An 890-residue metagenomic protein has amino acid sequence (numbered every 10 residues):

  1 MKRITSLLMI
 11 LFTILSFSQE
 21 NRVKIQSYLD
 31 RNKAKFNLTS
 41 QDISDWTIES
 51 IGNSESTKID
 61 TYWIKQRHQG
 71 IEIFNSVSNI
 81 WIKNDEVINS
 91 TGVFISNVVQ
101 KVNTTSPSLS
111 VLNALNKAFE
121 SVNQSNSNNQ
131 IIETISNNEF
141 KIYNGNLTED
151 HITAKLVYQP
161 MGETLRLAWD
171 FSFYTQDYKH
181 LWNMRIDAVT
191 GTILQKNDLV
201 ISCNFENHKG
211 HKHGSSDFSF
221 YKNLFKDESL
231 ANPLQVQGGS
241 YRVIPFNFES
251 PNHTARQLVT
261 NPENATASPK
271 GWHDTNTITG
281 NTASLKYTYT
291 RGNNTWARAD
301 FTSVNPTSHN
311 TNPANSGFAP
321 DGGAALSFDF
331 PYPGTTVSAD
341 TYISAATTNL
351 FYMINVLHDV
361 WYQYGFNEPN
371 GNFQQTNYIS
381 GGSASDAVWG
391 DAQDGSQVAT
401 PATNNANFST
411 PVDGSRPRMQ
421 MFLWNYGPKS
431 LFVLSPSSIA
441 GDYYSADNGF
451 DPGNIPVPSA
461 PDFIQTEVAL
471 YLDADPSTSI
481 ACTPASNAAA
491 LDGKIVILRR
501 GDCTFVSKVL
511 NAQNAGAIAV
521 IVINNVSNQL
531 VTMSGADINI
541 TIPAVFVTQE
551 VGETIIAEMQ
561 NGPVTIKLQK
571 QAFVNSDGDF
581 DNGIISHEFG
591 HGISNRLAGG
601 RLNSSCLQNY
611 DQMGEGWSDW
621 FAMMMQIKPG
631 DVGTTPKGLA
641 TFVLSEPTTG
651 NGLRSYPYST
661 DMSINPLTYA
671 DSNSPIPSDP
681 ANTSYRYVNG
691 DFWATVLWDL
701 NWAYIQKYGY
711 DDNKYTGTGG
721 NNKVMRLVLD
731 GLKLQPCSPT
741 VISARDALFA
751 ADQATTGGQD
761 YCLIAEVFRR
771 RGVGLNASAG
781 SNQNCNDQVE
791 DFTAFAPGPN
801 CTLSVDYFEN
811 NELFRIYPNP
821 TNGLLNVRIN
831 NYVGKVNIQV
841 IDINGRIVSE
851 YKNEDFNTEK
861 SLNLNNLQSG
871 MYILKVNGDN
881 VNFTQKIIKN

Functional and structural regions predicted by a protein language model:
S6, L15-S18, Y807-N890: C-terminal outer-membrane/trafficking sorting elements
Q19-I51, K101-R166: Short, non-transmembrane alpha-helical segments in secretory-pathway proteins
K35-N84, T91-V93, I142-V189, D391-T403: Exposed beta-strand-loop-beta-strand "reactive/processing" segments of non-cytosolic proteins
E55, T61-K117, T288-A299: Contiguous hydrophobic, core-forming segments of folded domains
Y143-A154, Y158-G162, R166, F173-K179 (+8 more regions): Extracellular zinc-dependent metalloprotease catalytic-domain scaffold
G427-N575, N595: Structured lumen-facing ectodomains of secretory-pathway proteins
S655-P736, V741, F749-Q753: Active-site-proximal alpha-helical
V741-F814, N822, S869: Beta/coil-rich, acidic/histidine-enriched accessory regions frequently appended to metallopeptidases
